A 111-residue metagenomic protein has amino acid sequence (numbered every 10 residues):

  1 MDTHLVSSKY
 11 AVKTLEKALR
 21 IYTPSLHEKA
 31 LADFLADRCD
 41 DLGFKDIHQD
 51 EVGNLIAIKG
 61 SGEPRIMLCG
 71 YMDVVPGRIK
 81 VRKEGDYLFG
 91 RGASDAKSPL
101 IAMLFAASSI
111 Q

Functional and structural regions predicted by a protein language model:
M1-I21: N-terminal hydrophobic or amphipathic helices/low-complexity stretches enriched in small/hydrophobic/Pro/Gly
T3, T23-L26, R91-S94: Short, surface-exposed alpha-helical recognition segments that flank or form part of ligand/macromolecule-binding
H4, S8-A11, E28, A32 (+1 more regions): Generic structural signal for well-ordered, non-membrane alpha-helical segments in soluble metabolic enzymes
V12, E16, A36, I101-S108: Predominant activation on well-ordered alpha-helical scaffold segments within soluble catalytic domains
T23-P64: A non-catalytic alpha/beta surface segment that caps or lines the substrate-entry region of metallo-dependent hydrolase
R65-Q111: Active-site metal-coordination/substrate-binding segment of hydrolases, especially metallo-dependent peptidases
